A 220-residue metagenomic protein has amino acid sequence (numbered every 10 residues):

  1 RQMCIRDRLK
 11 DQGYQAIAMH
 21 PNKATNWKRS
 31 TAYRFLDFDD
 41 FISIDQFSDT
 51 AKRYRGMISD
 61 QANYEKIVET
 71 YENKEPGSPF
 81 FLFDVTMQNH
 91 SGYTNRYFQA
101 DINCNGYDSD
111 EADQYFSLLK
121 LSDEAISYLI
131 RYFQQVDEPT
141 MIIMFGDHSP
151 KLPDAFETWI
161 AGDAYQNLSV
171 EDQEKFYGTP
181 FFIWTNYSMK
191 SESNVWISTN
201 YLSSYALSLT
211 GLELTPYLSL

Functional and structural regions predicted by a protein language model:
Q2-L220: Solvent-exposed soluble domains appended to multi-pass membrane proteins
